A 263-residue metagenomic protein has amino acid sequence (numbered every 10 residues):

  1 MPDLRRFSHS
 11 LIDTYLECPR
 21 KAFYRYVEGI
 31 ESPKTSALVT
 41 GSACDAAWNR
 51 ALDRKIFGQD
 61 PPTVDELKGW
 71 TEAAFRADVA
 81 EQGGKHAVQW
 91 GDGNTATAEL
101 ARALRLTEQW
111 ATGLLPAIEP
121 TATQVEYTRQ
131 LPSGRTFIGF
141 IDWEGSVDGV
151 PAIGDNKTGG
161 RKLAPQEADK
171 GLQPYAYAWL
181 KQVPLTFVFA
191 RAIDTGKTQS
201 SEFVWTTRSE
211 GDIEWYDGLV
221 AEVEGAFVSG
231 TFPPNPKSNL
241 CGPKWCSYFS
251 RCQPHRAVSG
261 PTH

Functional and structural regions predicted by a protein language model:
D3, F7, A22-Y24: An N-terminal structural lobe/cap that precedes and organizes the functional/catalytic core across diverse proteins
R6-F7, Q166-E167, L180-H263: Metal-dependent nuclease catalytic regions and adjoining charged, substrate-binding loops involved in nucleic-acid end
I12-I56, Q124-V125: Nuclease catalytic cores
L16-Y24, V150-D155, A221: Active-site-adjacent bridging/hinge elements
Y26, D155-T158, F189: Residue-level recognition of conserved beta-strand positions in structured domain cores
I30, G159-K162, I193: Short, surface-exposed beta-strand-loop junctions and turns on beta-sheet-rich folds
A47-V125: A non-catalytic, helix-rich entry segment at domain boundaries
A122, Y127-L180: Non-catalytic protein-protein interaction segments used by genome-maintenance enzymes to assemble and couple activities
